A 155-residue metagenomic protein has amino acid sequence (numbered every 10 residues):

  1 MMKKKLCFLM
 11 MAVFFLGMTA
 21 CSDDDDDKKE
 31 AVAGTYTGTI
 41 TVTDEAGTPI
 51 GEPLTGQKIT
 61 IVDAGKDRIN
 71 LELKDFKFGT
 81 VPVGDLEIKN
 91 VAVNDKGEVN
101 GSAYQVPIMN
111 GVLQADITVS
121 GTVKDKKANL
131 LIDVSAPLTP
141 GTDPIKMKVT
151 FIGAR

Functional and structural regions predicted by a protein language model:
M2-F8, F14-I40, A136-R155: Bacterial Sec-dependent N-terminal signal peptides
D25-P53, K89-S102, V106: Low-complexity, Ser/Thr/Pro-rich intrinsically disordered segments found in N-terminal tails, propeptides, targeting
A31-T35, R68, K127: Extracellular Ig-like/FN3 beta-sandwich strand-entry sites
G38-I40, E52-P53, K58, D63-D67 (+2 more regions): Extracellular low-complexity Ser/Thr/Asn/Gly-rich intrinsically disordered segments
T43-G51, K77-G84, I108-L113, P137-I145: Short, cysteine-centered beta-strand-loop-beta hairpins and adjacent loop/turn segments enriched in charged/polar
T48-V91: N-terminal glycine/threonine-rich, aromatic-flanked beta-hairpin/loop signature
V62-D67, V91-V99, T122-K127: A short, structured loop/turn motif at beta-sheet edges
E98-R155: Beta-sheet ligand-binding and adhesion/scaffold domains
